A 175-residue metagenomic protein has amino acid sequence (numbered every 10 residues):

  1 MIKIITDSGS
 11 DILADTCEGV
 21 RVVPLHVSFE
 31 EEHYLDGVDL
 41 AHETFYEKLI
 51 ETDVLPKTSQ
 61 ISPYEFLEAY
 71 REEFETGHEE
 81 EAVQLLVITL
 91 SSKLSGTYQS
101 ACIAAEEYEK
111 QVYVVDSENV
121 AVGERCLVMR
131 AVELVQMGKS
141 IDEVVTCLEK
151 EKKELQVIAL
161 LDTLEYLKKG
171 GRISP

Functional and structural regions predicted by a protein language model:
I2-E65, T76: N-terminal glycine-rich anion-binding loop in soluble enzyme alpha/beta folds
K3, G9-C17, R21-H26, E31-E32 (+4 more regions): Mixed-charge interfacial surface used for oligomerization/domain docking and macromolecular partner engagement
K48, A69, C147, E151: Residues that form generic nucleotide/phosphate-binding pockets
T52, P56, G77, I88 (+2 more regions): Short secondary-structure junctions and interdomain/linker hinges
V54-S91, Q99, V145: Glycine-rich phosphate- or other oxyanion-binding loops that anchor nucleotides, phosphorylated ligands
Q60, D116-N119: Short beta->alpha junction loops
Q84-S91, Y113-D116, R130: Short glycine-rich or small-residue beta-strand-to-loop segments that form or flank ligand, phosphate, metal/Fe-S
L94: Conserved catalytic-site region of short-chain dehydrogenase/reductase
